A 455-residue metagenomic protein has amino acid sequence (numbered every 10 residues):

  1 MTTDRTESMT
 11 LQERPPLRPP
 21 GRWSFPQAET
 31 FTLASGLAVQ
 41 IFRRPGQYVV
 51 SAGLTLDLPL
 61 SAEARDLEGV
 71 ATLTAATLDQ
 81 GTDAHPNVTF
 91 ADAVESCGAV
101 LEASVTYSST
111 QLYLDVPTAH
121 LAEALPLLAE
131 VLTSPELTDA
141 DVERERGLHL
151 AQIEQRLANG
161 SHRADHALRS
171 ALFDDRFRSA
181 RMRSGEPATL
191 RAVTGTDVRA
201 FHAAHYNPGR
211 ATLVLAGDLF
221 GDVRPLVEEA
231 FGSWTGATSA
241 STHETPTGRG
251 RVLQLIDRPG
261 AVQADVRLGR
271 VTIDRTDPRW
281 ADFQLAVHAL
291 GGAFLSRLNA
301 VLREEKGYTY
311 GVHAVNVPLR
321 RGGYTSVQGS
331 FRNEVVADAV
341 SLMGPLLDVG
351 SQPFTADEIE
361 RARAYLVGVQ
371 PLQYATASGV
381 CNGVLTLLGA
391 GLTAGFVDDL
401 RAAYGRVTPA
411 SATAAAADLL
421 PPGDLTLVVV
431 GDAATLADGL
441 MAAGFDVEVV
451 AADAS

Functional and structural regions predicted by a protein language model:
T2-S24, D175-S179, R183, N207-T276 (+2 more regions): An aromatic/glycine/proline-enriched structural segment found at the starts of mature extracellular/organellar domains
T2-T10, P16, A91-F201, P246 (+3 more regions): Acidic/histidine-enriched segments that form metal/cofactor-coordinating and catalytic pocket/exosite environments
E7-F31, S170-A211, T242, Q370 (+1 more regions): Histidine-acidic residue clusters that define the catalytic metal-binding segment of zinc metallopeptidase domains
F25-A28, A34, Q47-S51, V70 (+9 more regions): Extracytoplasmic
G36, L54, T72-L73, V94 (+14 more regions): Buried hydrophobic packing residues in well-ordered domains
P45-Q47, V70, A103-Y107, R178-M182 (+5 more regions): Short, flexible turn/loop "capping" segments at secondary-structure junctions
S51-D115, R181, A293-Y308: M16/MPP (pitrilysin/insulinase) zinc-metallopeptidase core fold and M16-derived inactive scaffolds
Q80-A84, D115-L148, A293, H313 (+2 more regions): M16/insulysin-pitrilysin zinc metalloprotease superfamily fold
